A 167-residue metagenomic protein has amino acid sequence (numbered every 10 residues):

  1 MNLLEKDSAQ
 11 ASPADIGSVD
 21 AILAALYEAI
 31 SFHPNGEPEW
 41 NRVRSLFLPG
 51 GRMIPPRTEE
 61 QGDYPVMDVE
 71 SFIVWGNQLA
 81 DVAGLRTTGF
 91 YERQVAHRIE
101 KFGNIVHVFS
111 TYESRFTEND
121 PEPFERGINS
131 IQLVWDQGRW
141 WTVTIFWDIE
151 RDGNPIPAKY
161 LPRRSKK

Functional and structural regions predicted by a protein language model:
M1-L46, P162-R164: Short, low-complexity N-terminal intrinsically disordered segments enriched in polar/charged residues
N2, R126-P157: Short beta-strand edge/turn micro-motifs at domain boundaries
A29, V106, N129-I131: Residue-level detector of short, conserved catalytic/binding motifs and their immediate flanks
I30, F47, Y112-S114, F146-D148: Short beta-strand segments enriched in hydrophobic/aromatic residues within well-folded beta-rich domains
N41-R57, K159: N-terminal leader/targeting helix
F47-P49, V95, G127-N129: Residues that flank catalytic or metal-binding motifs in active/ligand-binding sites
R52-M53, R57-D120: Surface-exposed, charged secondary-structure patches
G153-K167: Acidic/histidine-enriched, glycine/proline-rich intrinsically disordered or flexible terminal extensions
